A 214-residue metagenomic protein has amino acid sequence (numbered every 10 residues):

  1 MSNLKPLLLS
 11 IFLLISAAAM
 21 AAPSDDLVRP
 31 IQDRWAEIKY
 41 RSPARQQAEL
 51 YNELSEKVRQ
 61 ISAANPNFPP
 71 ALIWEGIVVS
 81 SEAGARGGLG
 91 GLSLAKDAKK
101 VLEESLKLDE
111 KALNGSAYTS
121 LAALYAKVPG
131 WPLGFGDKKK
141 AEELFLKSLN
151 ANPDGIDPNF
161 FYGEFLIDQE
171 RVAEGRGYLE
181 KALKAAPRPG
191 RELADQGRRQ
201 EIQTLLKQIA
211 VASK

Functional and structural regions predicted by a protein language model:
A19-K57: N-terminal leader/linker segments that initiate helical-solenoid repeat arrays
I31, A36-P43, S81-G90, L113 (+3 more regions): Short coil/turn linking the two alpha-helices of tandem helical-hairpin repeats
A44-R59, G91-K100, L133-K139, L179: Helix-turn-helix repeat elements of alpha-solenoid scaffolds
E56-A63, E103-K107, E143-N150, K184: Conserved structural position within tetratricopeptide repeats
P66, E110-A112, P153: Short coil turns that delineate tetratricopeptide repeat
A71, N114-A117, P158, E192: TPR alpha-solenoid repeat register
D168-Q169, R176-E180, K184-K214: Terminal, low-structured helical/coil segments at or just beyond the last alpha-helical repeat
